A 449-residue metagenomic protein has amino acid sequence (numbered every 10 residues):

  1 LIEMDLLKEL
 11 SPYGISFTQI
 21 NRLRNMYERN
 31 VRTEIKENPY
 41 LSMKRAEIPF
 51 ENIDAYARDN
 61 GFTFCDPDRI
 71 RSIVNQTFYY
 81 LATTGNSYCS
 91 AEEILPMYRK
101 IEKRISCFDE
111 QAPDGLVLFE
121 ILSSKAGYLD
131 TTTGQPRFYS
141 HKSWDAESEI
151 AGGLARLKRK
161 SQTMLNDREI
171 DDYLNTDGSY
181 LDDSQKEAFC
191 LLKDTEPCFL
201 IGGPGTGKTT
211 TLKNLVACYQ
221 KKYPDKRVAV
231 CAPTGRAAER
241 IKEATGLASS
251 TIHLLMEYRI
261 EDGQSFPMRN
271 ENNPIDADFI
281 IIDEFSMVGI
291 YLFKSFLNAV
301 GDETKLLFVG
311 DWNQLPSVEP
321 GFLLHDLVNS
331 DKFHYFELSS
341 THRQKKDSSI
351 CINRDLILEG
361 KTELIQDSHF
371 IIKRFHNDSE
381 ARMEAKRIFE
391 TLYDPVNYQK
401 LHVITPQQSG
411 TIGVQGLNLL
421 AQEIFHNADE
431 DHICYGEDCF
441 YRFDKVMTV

Functional and structural regions predicted by a protein language model:
L1-T163: Accessory, non-ATPase domains that flank or precede helicase/AAA+ motor cores in DNA-metabolism machines
Y13, A46-E47, T63-P67, T84-Y88 (+12 more regions): Conserved phosphate/pyrophosphate-binding and hydrolysis machinery centered on Walker-type P-loop NTPases, extending
D59, Y80, C218, K222 (+2 more regions): Active-site catalytic microenvironments for nucleophilic, acid-base chemistry
R71-T77, L81, N270-D283, Q422-M447: Charge-dense polyanion-binding interfaces
I94, I150, Q185, L192 (+4 more regions): Conserved hydrophobic/aromatic pocket- or pore-lining residues that grip, position, or stack substrates in active sites
T131-G203: Pre-Walker A segment
K186-F189, K193-S368: ASCE P-loop NTPase helicase motor core
A188, W312-T448: Conserved helicase motor core of P-loop NTPases
